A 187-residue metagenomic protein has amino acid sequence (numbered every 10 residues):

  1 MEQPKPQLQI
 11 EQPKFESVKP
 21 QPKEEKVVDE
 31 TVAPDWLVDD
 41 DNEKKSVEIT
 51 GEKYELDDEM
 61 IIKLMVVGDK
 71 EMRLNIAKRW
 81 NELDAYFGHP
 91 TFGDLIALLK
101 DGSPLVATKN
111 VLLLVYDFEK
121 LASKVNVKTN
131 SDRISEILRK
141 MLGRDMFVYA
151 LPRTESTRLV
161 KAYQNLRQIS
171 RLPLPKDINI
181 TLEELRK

Functional and structural regions predicted by a protein language model:
M1-K187: Intrinsically disordered, low-complexity basic tails and flexible linkers associated with large NTP-driven
